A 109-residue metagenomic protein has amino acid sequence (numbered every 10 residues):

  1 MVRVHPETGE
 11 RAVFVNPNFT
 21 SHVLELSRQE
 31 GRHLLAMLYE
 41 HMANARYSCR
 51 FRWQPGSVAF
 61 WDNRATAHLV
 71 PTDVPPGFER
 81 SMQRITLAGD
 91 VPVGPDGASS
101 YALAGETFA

Functional and structural regions predicted by a protein language model:
M1-S48, F60, R64-A109: Active-site environment of non-heme Fe oxygenases that use a 2-His-1-carboxylate facial triad
